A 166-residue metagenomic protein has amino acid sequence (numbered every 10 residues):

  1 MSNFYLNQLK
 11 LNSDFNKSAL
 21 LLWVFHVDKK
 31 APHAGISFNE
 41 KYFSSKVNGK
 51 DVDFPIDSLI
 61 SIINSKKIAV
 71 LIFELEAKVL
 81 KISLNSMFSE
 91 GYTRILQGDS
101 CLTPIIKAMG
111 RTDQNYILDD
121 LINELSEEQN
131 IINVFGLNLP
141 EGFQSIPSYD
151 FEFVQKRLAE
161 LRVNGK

Functional and structural regions predicted by a protein language model:
M1-F4, K156: Short coil-to-helix leader/linker segments, especially the first N-terminal amphipathic alpha-helix with its helix
N3, Q8-A69: Glycine-rich catalytic cores of cysteine/serine-nucleophile enzymes that process amide/ester linkages in cell-envelope
S45, D51-F54, L75, V79 (+1 more regions): Short coil/turn linker and secondary-structure boundary residues
S58, K78-S83, D120, F153: Exposed alpha-helical structural elements
K67-S86: A structural motif
M87-K166: Activation targets extended, charge/polar-rich intrinsically disordered C-terminal tails
